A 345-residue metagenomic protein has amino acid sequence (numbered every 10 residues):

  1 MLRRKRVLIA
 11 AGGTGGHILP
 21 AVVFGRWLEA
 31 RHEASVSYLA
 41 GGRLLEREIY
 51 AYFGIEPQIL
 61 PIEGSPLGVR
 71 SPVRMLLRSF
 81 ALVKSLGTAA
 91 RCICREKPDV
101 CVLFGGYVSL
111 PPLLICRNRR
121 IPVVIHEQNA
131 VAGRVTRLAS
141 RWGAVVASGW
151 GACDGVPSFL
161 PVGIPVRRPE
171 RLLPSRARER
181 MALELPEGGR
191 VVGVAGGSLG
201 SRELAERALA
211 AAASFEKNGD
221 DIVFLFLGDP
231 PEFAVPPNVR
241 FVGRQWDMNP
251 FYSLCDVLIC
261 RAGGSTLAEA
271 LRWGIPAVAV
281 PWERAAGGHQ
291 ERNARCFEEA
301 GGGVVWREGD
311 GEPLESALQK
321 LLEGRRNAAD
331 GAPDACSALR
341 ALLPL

Functional and structural regions predicted by a protein language model:
R4-G12, A34-A81, V162, G196 (+1 more regions): Conserved nucleotide-sugar phosphate-binding/catalytic loop shared by glycosyltransferases and other
L39, L44-E48, F53, A177-L258 (+3 more regions): Donor-nucleotide binding loops and adjacent catalytic segments primarily of GT-B fold Leloir glycosyltransferases
L44-E48, P98-R119: An aromatic- and histidine-rich active-site surface loop
E56, R117-P174: Active-site-proximal region of nucleotide-activated glycan assembly enzymes, centered on histidine/acidic-rich loops
G68-V100, N118: An amphipathic, basic-hydrophobic alpha-helix
P98-V100, S253-T266, I275: Acidic donor-binding loop of glycosyltransferase active sites
C260, P276-G287: Short hydrophobic beta-strand element within catalytic cores of glycosyltransferases and related nucleotide-activated
Q319-K320, D330-L345: C-terminal alpha-helical cap of glycosyltransferases
